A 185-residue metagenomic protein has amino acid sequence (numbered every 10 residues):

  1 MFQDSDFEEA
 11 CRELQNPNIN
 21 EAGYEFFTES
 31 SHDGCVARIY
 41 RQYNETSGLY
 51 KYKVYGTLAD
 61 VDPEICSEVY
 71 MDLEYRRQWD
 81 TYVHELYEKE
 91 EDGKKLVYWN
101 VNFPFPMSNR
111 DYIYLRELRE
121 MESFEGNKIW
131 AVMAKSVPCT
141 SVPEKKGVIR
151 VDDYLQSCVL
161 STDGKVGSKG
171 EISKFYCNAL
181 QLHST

Functional and structural regions predicted by a protein language model:
M1-T185: Eukaryotic helix-grip
